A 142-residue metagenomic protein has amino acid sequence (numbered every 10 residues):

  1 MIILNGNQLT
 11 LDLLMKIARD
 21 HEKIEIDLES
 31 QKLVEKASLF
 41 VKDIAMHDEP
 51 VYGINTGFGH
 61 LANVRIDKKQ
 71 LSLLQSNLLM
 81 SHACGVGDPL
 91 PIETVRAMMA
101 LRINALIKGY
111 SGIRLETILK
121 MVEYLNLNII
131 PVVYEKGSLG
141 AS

Functional and structural regions predicted by a protein language model:
M1-S142: Conserved, well-structured ligand/cofactor-binding cores
